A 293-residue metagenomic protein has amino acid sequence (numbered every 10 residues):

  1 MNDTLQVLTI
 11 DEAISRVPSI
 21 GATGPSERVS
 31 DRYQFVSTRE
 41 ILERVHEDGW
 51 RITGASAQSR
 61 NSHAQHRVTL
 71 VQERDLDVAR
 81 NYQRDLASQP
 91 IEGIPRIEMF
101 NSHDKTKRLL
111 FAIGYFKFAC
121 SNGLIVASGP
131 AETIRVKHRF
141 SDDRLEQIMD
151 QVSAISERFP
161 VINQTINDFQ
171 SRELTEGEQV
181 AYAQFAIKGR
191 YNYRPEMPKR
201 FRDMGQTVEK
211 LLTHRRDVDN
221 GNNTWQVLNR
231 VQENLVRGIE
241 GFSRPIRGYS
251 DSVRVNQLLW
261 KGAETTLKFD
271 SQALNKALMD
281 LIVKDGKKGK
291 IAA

Functional and structural regions predicted by a protein language model:
M1-E43, T53, Q164, K199-G205 (+3 more regions): Feature for intrinsically disordered/low-complexity regulatory segments and propeptides
N2, L76-A293: Intrinsically disordered, low-complexity regions enriched in serine/threonine
I20, D31, R74-R80: Charge-dense, intrinsically disordered terminal/linker segments
E27-S30, A55, Q151-V152, I246: A broad "ordered helical/assembly scaffold" signature
S30, G49, Q89-I91: A short linear-motif detector with a strong N-terminal bias
I41-S56, A293: Functional cleft and adjacent loop/helix regions within the main domain that mediate ligand binding or catalysis
G49-L76: A short acidic/basic microdomain associated with nuclease active sites
